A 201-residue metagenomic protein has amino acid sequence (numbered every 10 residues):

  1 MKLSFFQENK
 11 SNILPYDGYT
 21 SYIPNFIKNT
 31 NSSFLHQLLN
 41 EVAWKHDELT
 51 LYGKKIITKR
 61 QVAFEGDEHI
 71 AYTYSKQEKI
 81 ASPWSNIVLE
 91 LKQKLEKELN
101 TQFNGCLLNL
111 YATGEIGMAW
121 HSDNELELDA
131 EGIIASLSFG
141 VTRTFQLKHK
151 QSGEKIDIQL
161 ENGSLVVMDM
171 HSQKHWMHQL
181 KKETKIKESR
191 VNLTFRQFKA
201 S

Functional and structural regions predicted by a protein language model:
M1-S201: Non-heme Fe(II) oxygenase metal-center motifs and adjacent flexible, charged/small-residue loops
